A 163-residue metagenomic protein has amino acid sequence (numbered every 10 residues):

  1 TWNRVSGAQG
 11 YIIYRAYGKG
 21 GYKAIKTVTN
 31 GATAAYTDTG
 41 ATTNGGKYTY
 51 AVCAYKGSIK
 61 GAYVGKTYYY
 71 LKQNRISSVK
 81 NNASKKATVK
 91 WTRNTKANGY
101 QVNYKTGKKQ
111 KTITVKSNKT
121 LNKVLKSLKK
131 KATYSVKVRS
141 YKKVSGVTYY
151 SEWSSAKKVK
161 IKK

Functional and structural regions predicted by a protein language model:
T1-G7, N44, I59-K96, V147-K163: Pro/Thr/Ser/Gly-rich low-complexity, intrinsically disordered linker/stalk tracts
S6, Y17-G21, K56-S58, T95 (+2 more regions): Solvent-exposed strand-loop boundary residues in beta-sheet-rich modules
Q9-I12, N98-Y100, Y134: Short beta-strand/loop motifs in extracellular/secreted proteins, especially within beta-sandwich accessory domains
I12-N44, Q101-K129: Recognizes extended acidic, P/S/T-rich segments that occur within or adjacent to Ig-like beta-sandwich modules
T27-G31, Y48, A54, A62-G65 (+3 more regions): Residue-level detection of beta-strand scaffold positions
A35, K47, K86-T88, N122 (+2 more regions): Intrinsic-disorder/low-complexity, polar/charged segments enriched in Ser/Thr/Lys/Arg/Asp/Glu/Gln
D38-I59, L125-V147: Beta-strand-rich modules
